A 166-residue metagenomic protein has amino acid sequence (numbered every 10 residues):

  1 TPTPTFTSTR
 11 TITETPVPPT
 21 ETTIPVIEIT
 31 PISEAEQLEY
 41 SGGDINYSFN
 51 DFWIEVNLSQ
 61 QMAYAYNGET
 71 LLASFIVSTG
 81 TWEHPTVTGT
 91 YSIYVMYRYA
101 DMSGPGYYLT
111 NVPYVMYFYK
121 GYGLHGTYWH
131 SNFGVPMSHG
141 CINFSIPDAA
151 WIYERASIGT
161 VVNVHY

Functional and structural regions predicted by a protein language model:
P4-I12, P19, T23, I27-L38 (+3 more regions): Exported/periplasmic cell-wall-interacting domains
E55: Entry/capping segment at the start of metal-dependent catalytic domains with acidic active-site entry clusters
L58-S59: N-terminal secretory/membrane-targeting helices
M62-A63: Gly/Thr-rich phosphate-binding beta-strand-loop-beta motif of the actin/hexokinase/Hsp70
S74-I76: Residue-level detector of high-confidence beta-strand sites
